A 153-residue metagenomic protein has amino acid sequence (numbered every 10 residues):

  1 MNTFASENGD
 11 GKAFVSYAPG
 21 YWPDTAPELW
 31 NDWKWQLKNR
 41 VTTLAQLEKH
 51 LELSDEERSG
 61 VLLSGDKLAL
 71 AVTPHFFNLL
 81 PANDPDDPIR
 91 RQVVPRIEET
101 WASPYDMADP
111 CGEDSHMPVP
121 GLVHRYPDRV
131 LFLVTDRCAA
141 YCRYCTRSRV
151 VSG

Functional and structural regions predicted by a protein language model:
M1-R125: Flexible, acidic/Gly-rich N-terminal and inter-domain linker regions that tether and position cofactor-handling modules
H124-G153: Canonical Radical SAM [4Fe-4S] cluster-binding loop centered on the CxxxCxxC motif and its immediate flanking residues
